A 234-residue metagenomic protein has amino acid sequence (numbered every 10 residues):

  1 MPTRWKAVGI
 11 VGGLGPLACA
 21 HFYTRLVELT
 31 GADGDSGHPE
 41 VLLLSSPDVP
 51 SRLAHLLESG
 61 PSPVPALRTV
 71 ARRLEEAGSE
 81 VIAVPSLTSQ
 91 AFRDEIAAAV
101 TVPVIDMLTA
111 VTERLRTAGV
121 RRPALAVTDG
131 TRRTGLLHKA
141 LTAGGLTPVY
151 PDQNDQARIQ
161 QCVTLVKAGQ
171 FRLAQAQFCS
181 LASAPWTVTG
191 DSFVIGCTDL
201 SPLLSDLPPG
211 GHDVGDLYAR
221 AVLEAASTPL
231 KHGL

Functional and structural regions predicted by a protein language model:
M1-L234: Non-catalytic structural scaffold of enzyme domains
